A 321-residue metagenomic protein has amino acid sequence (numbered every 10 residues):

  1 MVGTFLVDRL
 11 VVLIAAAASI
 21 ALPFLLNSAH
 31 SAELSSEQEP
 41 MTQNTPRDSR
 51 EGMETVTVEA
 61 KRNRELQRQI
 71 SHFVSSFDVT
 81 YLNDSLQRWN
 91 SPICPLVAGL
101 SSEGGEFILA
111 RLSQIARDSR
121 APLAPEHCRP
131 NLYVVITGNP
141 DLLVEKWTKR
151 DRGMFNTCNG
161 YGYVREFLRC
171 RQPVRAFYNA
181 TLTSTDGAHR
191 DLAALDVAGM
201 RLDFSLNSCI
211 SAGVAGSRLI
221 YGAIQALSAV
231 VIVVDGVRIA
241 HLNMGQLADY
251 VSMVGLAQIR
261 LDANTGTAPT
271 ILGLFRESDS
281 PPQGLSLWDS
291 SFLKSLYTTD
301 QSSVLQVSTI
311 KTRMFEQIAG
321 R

Functional and structural regions predicted by a protein language model:
V2-A15: Bacterial N-terminal signal peptides that target proteins for export
L13-P23: Bacterial N-terminal signal peptides
A29-E33: Boundary at the C-terminal end of the N-terminal hydrophobic targeting segment
E39-P46, G52-R62: N-terminal secretion/transport leader regions
G52-V56, S85-L100: Acidic/histidine-rich, surface-exposed loop or edge segments in extracytoplasmic proteins
R64-W89: Compositionally biased P/S/T/G-rich terminal and signal peptide-adjacent segments that lie outside catalytic cores
Q67-V74, G105-S113: Extracytoplasmic/secreted envelope proteins and their assembly/folding machinery, especially bacterial periplasmic
L96-R111, R120-R321: Long, folded non-catalytic interaction modules
